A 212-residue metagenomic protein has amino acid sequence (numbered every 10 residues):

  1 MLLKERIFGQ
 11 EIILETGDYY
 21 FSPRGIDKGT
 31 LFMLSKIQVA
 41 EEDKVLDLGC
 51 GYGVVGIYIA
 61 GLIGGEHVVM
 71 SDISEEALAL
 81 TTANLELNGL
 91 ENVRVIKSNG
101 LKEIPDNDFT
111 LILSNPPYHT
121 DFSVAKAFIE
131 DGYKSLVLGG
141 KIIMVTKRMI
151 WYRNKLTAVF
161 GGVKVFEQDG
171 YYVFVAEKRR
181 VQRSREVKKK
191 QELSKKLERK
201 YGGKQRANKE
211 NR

Functional and structural regions predicted by a protein language model:
M1-A40, R212: Class I SAM-dependent transferase core
K28-S114: Conserved SAM/SAH cofactor-binding pocket of Class I
I59, G132, L156: Class I S-adenosylmethionine-dependent transferase superfamily signal
D72-A77, V124, K147-R148, Q168: Short beta->alpha hinge that forms the Motif I/post-I loop of the SAM-binding pocket
K126-L138: A short glycine-rich, Lys/Arg-flanked "PGG" loop and its adjoining helix->strand segment in the class I
G139-T146: Conserved beta-strand signature within the Rossmann-like core of class I S-adenosyl-L-methionine
K147-G162: Conserved class I S-adenosyl-L-methionine
D169-R212: Core SAM-dependent methyltransferase catalytic element
